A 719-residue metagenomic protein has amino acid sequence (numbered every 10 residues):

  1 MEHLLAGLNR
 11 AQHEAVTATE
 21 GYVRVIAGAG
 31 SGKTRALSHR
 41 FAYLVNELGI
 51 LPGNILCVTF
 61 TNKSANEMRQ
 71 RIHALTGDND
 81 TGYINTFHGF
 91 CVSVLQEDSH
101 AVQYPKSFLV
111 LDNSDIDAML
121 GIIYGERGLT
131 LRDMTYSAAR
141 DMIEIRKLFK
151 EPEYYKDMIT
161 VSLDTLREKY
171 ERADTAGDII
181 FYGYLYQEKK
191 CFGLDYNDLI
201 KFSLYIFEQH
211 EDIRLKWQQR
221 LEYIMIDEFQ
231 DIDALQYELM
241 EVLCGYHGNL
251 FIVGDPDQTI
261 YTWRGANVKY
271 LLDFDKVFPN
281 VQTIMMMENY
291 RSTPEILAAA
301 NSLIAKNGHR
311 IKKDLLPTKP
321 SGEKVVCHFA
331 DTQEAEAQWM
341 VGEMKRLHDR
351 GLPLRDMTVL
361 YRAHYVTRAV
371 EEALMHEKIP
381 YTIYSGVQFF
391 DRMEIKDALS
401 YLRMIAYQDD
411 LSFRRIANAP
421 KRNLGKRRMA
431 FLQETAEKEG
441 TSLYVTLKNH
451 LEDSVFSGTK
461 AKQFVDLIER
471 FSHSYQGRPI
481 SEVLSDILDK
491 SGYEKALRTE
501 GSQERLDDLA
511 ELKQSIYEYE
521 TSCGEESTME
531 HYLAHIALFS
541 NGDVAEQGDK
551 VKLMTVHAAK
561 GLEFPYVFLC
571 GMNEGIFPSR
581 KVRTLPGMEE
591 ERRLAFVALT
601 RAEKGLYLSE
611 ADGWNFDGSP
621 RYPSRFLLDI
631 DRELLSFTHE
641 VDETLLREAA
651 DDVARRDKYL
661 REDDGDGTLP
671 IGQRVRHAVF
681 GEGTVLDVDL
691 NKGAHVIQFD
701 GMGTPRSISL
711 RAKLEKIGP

Functional and structural regions predicted by a protein language model:
A6-T17, G21-I26, A36, L56 (+6 more regions): Conserved helicase NTPase motor core
V25, S31-L37, P279-Q282, M287-P380 (+5 more regions): Helicase P-loop NTPase motor core
S31, Q230-H309, K313-T318, E437 (+2 more regions): Conserved helicase motor core of SF1/SF2 NTP-dependent helicases
R35-I50: Walker A/P-loop NTP-binding motif
N54-D141, H328: Conserved P-loop NTPase-based nucleic-acid remodeling module centered on helicase motor cores
D117, G121-G193, E211, V268 (+1 more regions): Basic/charged alpha-beta structural segments of nucleotide/phosphate-handling enzymes
Y170, P353, T367, E371-I379 (+2 more regions): Conserved helicase C-terminal RecA-like lobe
G571-T704, L710-P719: C-terminal accessory regions
